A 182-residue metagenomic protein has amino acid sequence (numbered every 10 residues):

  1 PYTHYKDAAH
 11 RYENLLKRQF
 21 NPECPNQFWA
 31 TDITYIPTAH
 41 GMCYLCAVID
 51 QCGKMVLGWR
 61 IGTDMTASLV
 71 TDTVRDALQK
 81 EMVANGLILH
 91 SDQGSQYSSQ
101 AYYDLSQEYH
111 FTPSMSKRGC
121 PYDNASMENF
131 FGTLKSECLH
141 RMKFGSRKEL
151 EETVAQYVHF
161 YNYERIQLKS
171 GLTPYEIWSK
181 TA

Functional and structural regions predicted by a protein language model:
P1, L89-Q93, Q107-S126, M142-G145: RNase H-like polynucleotidyl transferase catalytic core
P1-C24, C120, Y175-A182: Basic, flexible linker segments flanking DNA-binding modules in nucleic acid-interacting mobile-element proteins
H4, Q107-F111, T133-A182: C-terminal domain-tail junction helix/linker
L16, D32, V48, K54 (+9 more regions): Mobile genetic element proteins and their domesticated derivatives, centered on retroelements and DNA transposons
R18-L57, T63-D64: An active-site-proximal beta-strand-loop segment
G41, R60-V83, I88, S98: Active-site beta-loop-alpha junctions of metal-dependent nucleic acid enzymes, especially the RNase H-like/DDE
V83-S99, K117, P174: Acidic/histidine-rich, metal-coordinating catalytic segments
